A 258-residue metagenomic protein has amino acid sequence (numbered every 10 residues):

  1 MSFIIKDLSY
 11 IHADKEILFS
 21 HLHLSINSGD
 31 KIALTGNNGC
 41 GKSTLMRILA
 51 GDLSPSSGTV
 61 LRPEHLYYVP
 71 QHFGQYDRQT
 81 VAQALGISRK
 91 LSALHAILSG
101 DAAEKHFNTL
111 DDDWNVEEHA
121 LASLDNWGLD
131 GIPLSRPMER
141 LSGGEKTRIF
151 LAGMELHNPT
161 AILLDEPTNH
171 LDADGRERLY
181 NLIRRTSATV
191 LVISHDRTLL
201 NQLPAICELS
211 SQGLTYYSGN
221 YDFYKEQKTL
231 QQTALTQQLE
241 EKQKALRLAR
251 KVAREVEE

Functional and structural regions predicted by a protein language model:
M1-I5, S9-H21, D30, D130: A short, flexible loop at the N-terminus of ABC-type nucleotide-binding domains that lies
I26-S28, R185: Conserved hydrophobic segment flanking the Walker A/P-loop of ABC-type ATPase nucleotide-binding domains
K31, T44-F107, E208-S211: ABC ATPase nucleotide-binding domain signature region
T35-N37: The feature captures the beta-strand-to-loop junction immediately N-terminal to the Walker
Q75-R140, Q243: ABC-family P-loop ATPase nucleotide-binding domains
L151: Hydrophobic anchor residue at the start of the ABC signature
I162-E166, L171: Catalytic Walker B motif of ABC-type/P-loop ATPase nucleotide-binding domains
